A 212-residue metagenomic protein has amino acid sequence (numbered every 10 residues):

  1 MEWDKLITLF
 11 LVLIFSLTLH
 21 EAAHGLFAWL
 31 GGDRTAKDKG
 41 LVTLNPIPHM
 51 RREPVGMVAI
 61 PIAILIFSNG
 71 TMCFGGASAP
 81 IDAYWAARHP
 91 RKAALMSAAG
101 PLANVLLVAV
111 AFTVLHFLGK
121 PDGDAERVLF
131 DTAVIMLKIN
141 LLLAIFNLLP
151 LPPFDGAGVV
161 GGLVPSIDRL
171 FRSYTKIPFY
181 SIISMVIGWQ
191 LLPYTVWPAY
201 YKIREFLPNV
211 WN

Functional and structural regions predicted by a protein language model:
M1-N212: Hydrophobic transmembrane alpha-helices and their immediate loop junctions in multi-pass integral membrane proteins
